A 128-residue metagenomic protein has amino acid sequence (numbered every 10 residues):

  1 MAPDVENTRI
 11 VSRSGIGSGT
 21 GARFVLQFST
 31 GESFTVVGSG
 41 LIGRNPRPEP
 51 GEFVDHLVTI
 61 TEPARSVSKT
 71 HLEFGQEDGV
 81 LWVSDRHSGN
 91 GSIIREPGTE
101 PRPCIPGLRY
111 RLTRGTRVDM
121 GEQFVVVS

Functional and structural regions predicted by a protein language model:
M1-R65, R117, Q123-V127: Intrinsically disordered, low-complexity acidic Ser/Thr-rich regulatory segments
S33-T35, H87-P103: Short cationic/low-complexity microdomains
I42, H71-F74, V80-S84, N90-I93 (+1 more regions): Short hydrophobic/aromatic patches on the structural cores and recognition surfaces of FHA
I42, Q76, R95-S128: C-terminal boundary/linker segments immediately following FHA domains
N45-P46, P50-H56, P63, V67 (+4 more regions): Hydrophobic multi-pass inner-membrane translocation pores used for secretion and envelope-lipid/glycan export
